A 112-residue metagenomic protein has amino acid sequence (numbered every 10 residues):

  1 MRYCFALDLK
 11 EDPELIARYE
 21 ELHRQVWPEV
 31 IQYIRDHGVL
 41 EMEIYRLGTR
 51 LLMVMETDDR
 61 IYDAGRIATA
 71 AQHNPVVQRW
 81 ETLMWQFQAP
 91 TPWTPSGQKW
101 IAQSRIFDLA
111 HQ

Functional and structural regions predicted by a protein language model:
R2, G48-L52: A generic structural signal for beta-strand entry/edge sites
R2-D8: Active-site-flanking beta-strand signature of metal-NTP-handling nucleotidyl enzymes and homologous cyclase-like
L9-L15: A generic structural motif
D12, L51, T57-D63: Short, charged/polar surface micro-motifs in flexible loops or helix N-caps
L15-V39: Short amphipathic alpha-helical segments
Y33, H37, D58-K99: An amphipathic, aromatic/His-enriched active-site/gating alpha helix that lines ligand/cofactor pockets
M42-R46: Short beta-strand
Q98-F107: Eukaryote-biased recognition of C-terminal alpha-helical segments
